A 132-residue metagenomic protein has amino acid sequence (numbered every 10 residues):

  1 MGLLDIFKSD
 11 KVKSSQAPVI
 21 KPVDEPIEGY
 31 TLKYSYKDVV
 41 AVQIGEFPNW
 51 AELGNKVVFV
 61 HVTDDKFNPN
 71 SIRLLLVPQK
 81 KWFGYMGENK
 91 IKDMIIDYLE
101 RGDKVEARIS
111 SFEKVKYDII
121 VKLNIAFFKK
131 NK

Functional and structural regions predicted by a protein language model:
M1-K132: Conserved active-site motif detector
